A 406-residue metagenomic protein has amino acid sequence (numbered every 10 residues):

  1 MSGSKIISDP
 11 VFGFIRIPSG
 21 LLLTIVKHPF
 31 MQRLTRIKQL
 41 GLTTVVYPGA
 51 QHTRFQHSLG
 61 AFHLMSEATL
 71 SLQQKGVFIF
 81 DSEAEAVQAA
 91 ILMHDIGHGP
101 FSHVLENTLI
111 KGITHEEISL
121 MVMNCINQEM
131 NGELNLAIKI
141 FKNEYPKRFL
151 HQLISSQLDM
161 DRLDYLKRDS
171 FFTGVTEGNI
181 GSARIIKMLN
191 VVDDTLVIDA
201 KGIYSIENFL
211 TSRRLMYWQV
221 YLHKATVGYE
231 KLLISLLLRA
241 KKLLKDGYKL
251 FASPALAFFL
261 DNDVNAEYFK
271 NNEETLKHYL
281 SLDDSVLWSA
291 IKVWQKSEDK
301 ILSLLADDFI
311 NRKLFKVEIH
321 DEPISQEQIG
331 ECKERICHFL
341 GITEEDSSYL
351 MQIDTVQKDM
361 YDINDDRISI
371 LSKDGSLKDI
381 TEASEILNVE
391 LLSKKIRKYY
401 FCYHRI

Functional and structural regions predicted by a protein language model:
M1-A86, P100, V104-E106, I110-I406: Histidine-centered, transition-metal-coordinating active-site segments
V87-L92: Short alpha-helical catalytic segment bearing the HExxH-like zincin motif of zinc-dependent metalloproteases
M93, G97-H98: Short active-site segment of divalent metal-dependent hydrolases/proteases that encodes the spacing between
